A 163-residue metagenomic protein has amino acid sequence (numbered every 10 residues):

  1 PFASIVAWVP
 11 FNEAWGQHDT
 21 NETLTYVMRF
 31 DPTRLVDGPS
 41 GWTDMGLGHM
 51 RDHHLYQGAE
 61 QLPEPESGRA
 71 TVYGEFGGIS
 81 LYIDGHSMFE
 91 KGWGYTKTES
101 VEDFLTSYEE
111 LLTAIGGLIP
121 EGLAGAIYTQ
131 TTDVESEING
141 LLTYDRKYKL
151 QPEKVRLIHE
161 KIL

Functional and structural regions predicted by a protein language model:
P1-H159: Substrate-binding/catalytic cleft of secreted carbohydrate-active enzymes, primarily glycoside hydrolases
K161-L163: Surface beta-strand/loop "capping" patches
